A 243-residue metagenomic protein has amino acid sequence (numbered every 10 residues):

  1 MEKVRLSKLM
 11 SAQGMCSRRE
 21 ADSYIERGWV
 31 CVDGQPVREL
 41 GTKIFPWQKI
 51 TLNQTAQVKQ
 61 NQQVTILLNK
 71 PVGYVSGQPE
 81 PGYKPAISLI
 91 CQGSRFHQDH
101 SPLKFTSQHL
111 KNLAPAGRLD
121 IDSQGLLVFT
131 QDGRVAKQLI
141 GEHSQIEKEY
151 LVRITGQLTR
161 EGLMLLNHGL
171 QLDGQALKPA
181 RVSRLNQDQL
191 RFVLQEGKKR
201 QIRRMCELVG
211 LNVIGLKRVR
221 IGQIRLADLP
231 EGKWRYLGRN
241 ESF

Functional and structural regions predicted by a protein language model:
M1-F243: Basic, flexible Lys/Arg- and Gly-enriched helix-loop patches that mediate nucleic-acid binding at interfaces with rRNA
